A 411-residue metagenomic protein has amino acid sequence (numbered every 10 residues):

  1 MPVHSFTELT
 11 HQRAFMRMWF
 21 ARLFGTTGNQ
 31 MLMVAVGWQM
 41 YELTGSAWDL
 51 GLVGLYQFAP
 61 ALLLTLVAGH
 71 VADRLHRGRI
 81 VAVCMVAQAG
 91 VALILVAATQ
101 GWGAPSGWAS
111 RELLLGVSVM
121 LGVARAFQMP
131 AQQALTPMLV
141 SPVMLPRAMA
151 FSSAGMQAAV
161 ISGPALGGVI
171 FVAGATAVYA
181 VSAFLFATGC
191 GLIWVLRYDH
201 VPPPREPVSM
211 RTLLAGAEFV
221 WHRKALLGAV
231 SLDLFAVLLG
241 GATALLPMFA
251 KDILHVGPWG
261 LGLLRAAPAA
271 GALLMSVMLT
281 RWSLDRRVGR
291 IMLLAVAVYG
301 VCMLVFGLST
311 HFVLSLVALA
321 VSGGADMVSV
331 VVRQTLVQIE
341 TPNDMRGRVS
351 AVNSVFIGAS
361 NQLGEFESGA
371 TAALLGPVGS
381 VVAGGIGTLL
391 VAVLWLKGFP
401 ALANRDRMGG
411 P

Functional and structural regions predicted by a protein language model:
P2-A59, E218, H222-P268: Helix-loop boundary and gating motifs at the non-cytosolic
G25-T26, Q57, L121, S152-M156 (+5 more regions): Structural signature of transmembrane alpha-helices in multi-pass secondary transporters
N29, M120-Q132, V321-R333: Core transmembrane helices of Major Facilitator Superfamily
G37-L43, V96-P105, S162-V181, D252-I253 (+1 more regions): Transmembrane alpha-helix termini and helix-breaking/packing motifs in multi-pass membrane transporters
L62-V67, R74, I80-C84, G90 (+6 more regions): C-terminal transmembrane bundle of multi-pass solute transporters/carriers
A97-V117, V305-L319: Helix-loop junctions at membrane interfaces in 12-TM secondary transporters
W102-G103, A134, M138, Y179 (+3 more regions): Helix-loop junctions on the cytosolic side of multi-pass membrane transporters, especially the intracellular loop
V117-A158: Cytoplasmic helix-loop-helix junction between adjacent transmembrane helices in 12-TM secondary transporters
